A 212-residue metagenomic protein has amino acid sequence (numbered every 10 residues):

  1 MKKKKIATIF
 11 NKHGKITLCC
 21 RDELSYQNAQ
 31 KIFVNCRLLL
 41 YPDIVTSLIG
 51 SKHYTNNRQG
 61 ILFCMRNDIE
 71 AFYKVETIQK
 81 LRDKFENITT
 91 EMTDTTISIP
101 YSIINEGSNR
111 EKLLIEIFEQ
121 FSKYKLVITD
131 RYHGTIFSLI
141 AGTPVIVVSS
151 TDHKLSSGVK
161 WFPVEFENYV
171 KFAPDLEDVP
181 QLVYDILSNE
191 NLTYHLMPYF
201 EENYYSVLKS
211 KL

Functional and structural regions predicted by a protein language model:
M1-L212: Active-site anion-handling motifs in enzyme catalytic cores
